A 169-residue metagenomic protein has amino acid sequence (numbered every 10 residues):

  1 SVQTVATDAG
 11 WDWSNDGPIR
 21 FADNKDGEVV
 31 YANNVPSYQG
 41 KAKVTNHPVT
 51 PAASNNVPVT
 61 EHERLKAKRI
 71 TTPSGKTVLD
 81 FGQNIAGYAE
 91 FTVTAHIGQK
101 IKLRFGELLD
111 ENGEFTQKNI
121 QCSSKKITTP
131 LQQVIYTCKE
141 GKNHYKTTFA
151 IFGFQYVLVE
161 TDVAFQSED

Functional and structural regions predicted by a protein language model:
S1-D169: Extracellular/oxidizing-compartment recognition motifs
